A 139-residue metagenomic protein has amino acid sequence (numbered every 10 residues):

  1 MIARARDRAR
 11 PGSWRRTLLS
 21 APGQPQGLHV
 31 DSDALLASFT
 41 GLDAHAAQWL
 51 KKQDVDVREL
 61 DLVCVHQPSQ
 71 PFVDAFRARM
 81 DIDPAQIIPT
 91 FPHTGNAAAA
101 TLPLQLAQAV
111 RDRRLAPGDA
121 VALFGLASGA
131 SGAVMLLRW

Functional and structural regions predicted by a protein language model:
M1-A37, A44, R138-W139: Condensing-enzyme catalytic core mediating Claisen C-C bond formation in acyl metabolism
P11-W14, L36-G41, K52, P71 (+1 more regions): Short acidic/polar alpha-helix capping motifs at helix-coil junctions
L18-P25, A47-K52, R79-P84: Short amphipathic alpha-helical segments, especially helix-boundary/capping motifs
P22-L28, L50-E59, S128-S131: Short charge-dense sequence patches
G27, D31-F39, C64, T94 (+1 more regions): Catalytic cores of large soluble enzymes that bind and process phosphate-bearing ligands
D31, S38-A46, D56, P68-F72 (+1 more regions): General structural feature for long, well-ordered alpha-helical segments within catalytic domains of soluble enzymes
A44-D61, A109-R114: Phosphate/pyrophosphate-binding loops at sites that engage ATP/ADP/AMP, CoA/4′-phosphopantetheine, polyphosphate
D61-W139: Claisen-condensing/thiolase-fold acyl-transfer catalytic domains that form or cleave C-C bonds in fatty acid
